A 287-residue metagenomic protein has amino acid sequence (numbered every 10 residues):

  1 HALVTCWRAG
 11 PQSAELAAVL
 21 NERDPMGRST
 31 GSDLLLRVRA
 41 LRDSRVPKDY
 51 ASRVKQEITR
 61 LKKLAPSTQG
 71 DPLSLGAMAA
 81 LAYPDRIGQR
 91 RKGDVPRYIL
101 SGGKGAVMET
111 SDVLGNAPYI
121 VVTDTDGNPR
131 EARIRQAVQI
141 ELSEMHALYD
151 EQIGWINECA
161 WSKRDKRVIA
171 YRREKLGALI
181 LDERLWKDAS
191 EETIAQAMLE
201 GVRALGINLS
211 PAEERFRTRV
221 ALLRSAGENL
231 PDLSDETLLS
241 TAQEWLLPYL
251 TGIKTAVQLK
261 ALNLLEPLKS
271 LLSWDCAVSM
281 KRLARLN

Functional and structural regions predicted by a protein language model:
H1-D232, T237, E244-L246, K254: Second RecA-like catalytic domain
T241, T251-L268: Pro/Ser/Thr/Gly-rich intrinsically disordered low-complexity regions
L262, E266-N287: C-terminal structured domains
